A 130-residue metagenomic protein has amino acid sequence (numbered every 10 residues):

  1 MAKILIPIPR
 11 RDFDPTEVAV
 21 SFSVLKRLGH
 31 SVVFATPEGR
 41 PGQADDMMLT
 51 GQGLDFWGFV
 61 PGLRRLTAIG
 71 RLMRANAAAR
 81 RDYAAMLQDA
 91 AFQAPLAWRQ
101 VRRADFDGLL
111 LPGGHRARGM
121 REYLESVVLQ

Functional and structural regions predicted by a protein language model:
M1-Q130: Extended, subdomain-level signal for the structured scaffold at the beginning of enzyme domains
